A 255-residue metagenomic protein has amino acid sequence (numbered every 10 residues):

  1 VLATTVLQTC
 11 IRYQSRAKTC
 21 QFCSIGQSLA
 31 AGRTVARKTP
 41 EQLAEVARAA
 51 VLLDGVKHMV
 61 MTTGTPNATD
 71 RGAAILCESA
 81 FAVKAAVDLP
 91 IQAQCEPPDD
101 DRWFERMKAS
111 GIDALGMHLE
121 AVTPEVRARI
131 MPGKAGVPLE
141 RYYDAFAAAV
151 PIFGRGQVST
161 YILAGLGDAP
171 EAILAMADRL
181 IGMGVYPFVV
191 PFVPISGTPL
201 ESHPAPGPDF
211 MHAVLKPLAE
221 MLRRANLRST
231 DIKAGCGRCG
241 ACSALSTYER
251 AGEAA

Functional and structural regions predicted by a protein language model:
V1-T19, G26-R33, T230-C242, S246-A255: N-terminal [4Fe-4S]-dependent radical SAM core
T5-Y13, L43-L52: Short, charged beta->alpha transition segments
L7, T62-P66, L163-G165: Short strand-loop junctions, especially beta-strand C-caps/beta-turns that link beta-sheets to coils or alpha-helices
I11, P66-T69, A169: Short acidic, S/G/P-rich loop/turn micro-motifs used as interaction or catalytic elements
S24-L43, A50-W103, M107-A145, S159 (+1 more regions): Core AdoMet radical
Q94-D101, A164-L174: Active-site glycine- and acidic-residue-rich loops that bind and position anionic ligands or nucleotide-like cofactors
A148, I152, E171-A255: Auxiliary Fe-S-binding modules of radical SAM enzymes
